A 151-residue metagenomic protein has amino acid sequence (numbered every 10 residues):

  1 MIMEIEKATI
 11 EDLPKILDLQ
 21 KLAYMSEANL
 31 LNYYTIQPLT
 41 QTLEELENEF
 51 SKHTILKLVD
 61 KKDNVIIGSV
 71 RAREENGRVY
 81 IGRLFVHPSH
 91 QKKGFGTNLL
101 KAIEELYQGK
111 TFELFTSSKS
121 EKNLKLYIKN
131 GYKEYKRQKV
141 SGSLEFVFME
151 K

Functional and structural regions predicted by a protein language model:
M3-D18: A short beta-loop-alpha structural element at the N-terminal edge of CoA-dependent acyl/N-acetyltransferase catalytic
A8, L84-V86, T116: Hydrophobic adenine-recognition pocket in adenosine-nucleotide-binding enzymes
L17-L46: Conserved GNAT-fold acetyl-CoA-binding loop/helix
E45-K57: A short helix-loop-beta-strand connector motif used in the catalytic cores of GNAT acetyltransferases and, in some
K57, N64-R73, Y80-F85: Conserved beta-strand in the GNAT
R83-V86, K92-E105, K125, K129: Conserved acetyl-CoA-binding loop-helix of GNAT-fold acetyltransferases
T97-N98, K119-K136, L144: Conserved active-site alpha-helix within GNAT-family acetyltransferase domains
L106-S118: Conserved GNAT acetyl-CoA-binding A-motif
